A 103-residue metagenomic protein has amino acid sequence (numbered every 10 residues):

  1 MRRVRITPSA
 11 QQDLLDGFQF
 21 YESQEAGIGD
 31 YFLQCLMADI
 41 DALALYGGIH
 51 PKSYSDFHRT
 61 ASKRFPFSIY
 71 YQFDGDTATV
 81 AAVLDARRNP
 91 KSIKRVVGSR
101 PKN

Functional and structural regions predicted by a protein language model:
M1-L33: Arg/Lys-rich, positively charged N-terminal/basic patches that mediate binding to nucleic acids
D13, G17-F20, D39-A42, R59 (+3 more regions): Residue-level recognition of specific faces of alpha-helices
Q19, A26, D41, L45-G48 (+2 more regions): Generic structural signal for secondary-structure transition and capping sites
D30-Y31, P51-S53, S92: Short, hydrophobic secondary-structure boundary micro-motifs
M37-K63: A short, surface-exposed loop/turn module that caps and links secondary-structure elements
S68, Q72-N103: Enriched for short, Lys/Arg-rich terminal
